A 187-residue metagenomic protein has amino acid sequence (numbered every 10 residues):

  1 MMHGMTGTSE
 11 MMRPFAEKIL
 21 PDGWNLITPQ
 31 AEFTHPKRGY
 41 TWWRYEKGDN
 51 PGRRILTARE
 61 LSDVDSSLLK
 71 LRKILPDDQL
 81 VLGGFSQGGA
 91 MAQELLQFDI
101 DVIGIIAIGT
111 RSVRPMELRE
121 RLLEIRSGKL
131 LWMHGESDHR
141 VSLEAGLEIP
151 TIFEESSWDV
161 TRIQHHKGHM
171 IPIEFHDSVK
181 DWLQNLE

Functional and structural regions predicted by a protein language model:
M1-D78: Serine-hydrolase catalytic machinery in alpha/beta-hydrolase-like enzymes
M12-F15, L118, S142-I152: Short alpha-helix in the alpha/beta-hydrolase fold that links the catalytic acid
G84-G88: Gly/Ala-rich beta-loop-alpha elbow adjacent to hydrolase catalytic centers
G89-D99, I105: Short glycine-enriched nucleophile-adjacent loop and the immediately C-terminal alpha-helix near the catalytic center
D101-V113: A conserved short beta-strand
W132-H134, D138: Short beta-strand/loop motif that positions the catalytic acidic residue of the alpha/beta-hydrolase fold
E144-E187: C-terminal catalytic histidine-bearing segment of alpha/beta-hydrolase fold enzymes
